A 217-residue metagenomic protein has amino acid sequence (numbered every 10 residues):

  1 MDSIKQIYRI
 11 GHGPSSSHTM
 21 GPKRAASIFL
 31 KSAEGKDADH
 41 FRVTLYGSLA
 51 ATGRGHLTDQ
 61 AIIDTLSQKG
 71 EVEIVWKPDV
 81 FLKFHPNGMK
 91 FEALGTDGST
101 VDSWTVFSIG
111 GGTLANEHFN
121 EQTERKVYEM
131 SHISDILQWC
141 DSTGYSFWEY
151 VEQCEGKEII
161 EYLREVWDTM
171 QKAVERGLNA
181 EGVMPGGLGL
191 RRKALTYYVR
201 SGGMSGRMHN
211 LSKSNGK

Functional and structural regions predicted by a protein language model:
M1-G11, R42-V43, S212-K217: Short, hydrophobic/aliphatic alpha-helical segments
Y8, L45-A51, P78-V80: Acidic, glycine-rich active-site loops and adjacent beta-strand->loop/helix elements that engage anionic groups
Y8-I28, K217: Conserved phosphate/anionic-ligand binding catalytic regions in large, soluble enzymes, centered on
F29-R42: Phosphate-handling active-site elements
F41-D64: Conserved beta-ketoacyl condensing-enzyme motif
L57-E149: Mobile "lid/hinge" segments at catalytic clefts and subdomain interfaces of large enzymes
V127-L178: Glycine-rich, mobile lid/loop segments that gate access to catalytic sites or pores
E161, E165-K217: Accessory "access/gating" subregions that flank catalytic or transport cores
